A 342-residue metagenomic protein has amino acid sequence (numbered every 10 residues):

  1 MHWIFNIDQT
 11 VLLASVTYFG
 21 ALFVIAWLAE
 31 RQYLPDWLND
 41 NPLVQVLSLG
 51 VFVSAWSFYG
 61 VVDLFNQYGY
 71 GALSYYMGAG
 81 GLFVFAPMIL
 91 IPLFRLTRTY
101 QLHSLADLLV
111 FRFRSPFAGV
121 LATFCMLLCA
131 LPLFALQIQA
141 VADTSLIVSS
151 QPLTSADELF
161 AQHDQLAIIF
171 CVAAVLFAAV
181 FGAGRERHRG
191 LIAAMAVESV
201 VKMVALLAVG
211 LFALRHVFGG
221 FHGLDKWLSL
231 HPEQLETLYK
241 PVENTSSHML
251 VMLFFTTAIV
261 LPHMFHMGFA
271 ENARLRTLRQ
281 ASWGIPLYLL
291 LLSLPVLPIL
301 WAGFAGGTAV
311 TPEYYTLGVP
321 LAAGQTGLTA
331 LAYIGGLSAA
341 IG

Functional and structural regions predicted by a protein language model:
H2-G60, Q165-G190, V197, M203: Membrane-interface "cap" regions at the ends of multi-pass membrane proteins
H2-Y33, F212, V217-G219, H231 (+1 more regions): Helix-loop-helix hairpins and the membrane-proximal interhelical loops of multi-pass alpha-helical transport proteins
V11, W37-D40, P116-T123, R189-A205 (+1 more regions): Alpha-helical transmembrane segments and their helix-start/interface "positive-inside/aromatic belt" motifs in integral
T17-L22, L82, A86, F170 (+4 more regions): Alpha-helical transmembrane segments of multipass membrane proteins
L22, L73-G184, M249-T257, P262-H266 (+2 more regions): Helix-loop-helix module between adjacent transmembrane segments
W37-L102, M249-T257, M264-A270, L275-T308 (+1 more regions): Membrane-interface helix-loop-helix modules in multi-pass membrane proteins
D107-R114, S150, G190-A194, M267-A270 (+3 more regions): Short amphipathic alpha-helical coupling elements at transmembrane boundaries
S149-H163, A213-F254, G318: Helix-loop-helix junctions that connect adjacent transmembrane segments in multi-pass membrane transporters
